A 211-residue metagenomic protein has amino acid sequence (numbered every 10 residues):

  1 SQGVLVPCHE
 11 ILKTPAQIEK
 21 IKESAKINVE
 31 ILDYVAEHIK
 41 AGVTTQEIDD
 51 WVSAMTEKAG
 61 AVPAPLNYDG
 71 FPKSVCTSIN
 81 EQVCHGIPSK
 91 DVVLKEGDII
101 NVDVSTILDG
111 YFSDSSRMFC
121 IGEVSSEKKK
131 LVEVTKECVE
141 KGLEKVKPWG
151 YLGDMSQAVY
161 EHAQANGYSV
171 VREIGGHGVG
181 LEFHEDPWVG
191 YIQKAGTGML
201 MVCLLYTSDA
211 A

Functional and structural regions predicted by a protein language model:
S1-K58, C120-Y151, Q164-A165, Q193-A195: Flexible, acidic/His-enriched mid-domain "rim/lid" segments that flank
N28-E96, K145-P187, G198-V202: Active-site cores enriched in adjacent His and Asp/Glu residues with nearby glycine-rich loops that coordinate divalent
K90-D91, S115-F119: "Short basic amphipathic alpha-helical interaction patches in structured regions
G97, V104-T106: Short beta-strand elements
I100-V102, L205: Generic structural signal for buried aliphatic residues
L108-S115: Short, Lys/Arg- and Gly-enriched loop/turn segments at beta-strand edges
Y206-A211: Conserved small/polar residues in nucleotide/adenosyl-binding loops
